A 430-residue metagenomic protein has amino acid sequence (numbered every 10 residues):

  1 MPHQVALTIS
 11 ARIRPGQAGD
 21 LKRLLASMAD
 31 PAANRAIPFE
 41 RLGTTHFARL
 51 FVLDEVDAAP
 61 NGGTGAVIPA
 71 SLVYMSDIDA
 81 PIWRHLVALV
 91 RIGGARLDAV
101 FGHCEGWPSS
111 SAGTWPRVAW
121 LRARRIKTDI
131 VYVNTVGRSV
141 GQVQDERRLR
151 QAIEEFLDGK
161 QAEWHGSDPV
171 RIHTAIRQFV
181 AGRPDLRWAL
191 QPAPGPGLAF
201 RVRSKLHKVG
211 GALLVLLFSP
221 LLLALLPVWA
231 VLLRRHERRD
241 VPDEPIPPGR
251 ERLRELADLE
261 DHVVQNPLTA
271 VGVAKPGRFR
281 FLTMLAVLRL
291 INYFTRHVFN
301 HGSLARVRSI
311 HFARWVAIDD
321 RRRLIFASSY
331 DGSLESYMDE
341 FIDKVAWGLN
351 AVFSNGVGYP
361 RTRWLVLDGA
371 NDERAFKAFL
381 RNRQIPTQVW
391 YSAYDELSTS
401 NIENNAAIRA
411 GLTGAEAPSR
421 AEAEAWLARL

Functional and structural regions predicted by a protein language model:
M1-H46, D54-D57, G65, P69-S71 (+6 more regions): Short S/T/G/P-rich N-terminal loop/turn motif that feeds into the first structured element of a domain
R23-M28, L86-G93, A286-V287, D339-V345: Short amphipathic alpha-helices in soluble, non-transmembrane regions that often serve as interface/regulatory elements
A29-N34, G93-D98, N292, V345-N350: A common structural junction motif
S71-V73, W83-L86, A95-L97, S109 (+3 more regions): Enriched for short, Lys/Arg-rich terminal
A95-S109, W347-R363: Conserved short beta-strand edge segments in small beta-sheet-based binding/regulatory domains
W315-A317: Short beta-strand
F326, L334, D339-A346, G356: Soluble, non-transmembrane domains of integral membrane proteins
